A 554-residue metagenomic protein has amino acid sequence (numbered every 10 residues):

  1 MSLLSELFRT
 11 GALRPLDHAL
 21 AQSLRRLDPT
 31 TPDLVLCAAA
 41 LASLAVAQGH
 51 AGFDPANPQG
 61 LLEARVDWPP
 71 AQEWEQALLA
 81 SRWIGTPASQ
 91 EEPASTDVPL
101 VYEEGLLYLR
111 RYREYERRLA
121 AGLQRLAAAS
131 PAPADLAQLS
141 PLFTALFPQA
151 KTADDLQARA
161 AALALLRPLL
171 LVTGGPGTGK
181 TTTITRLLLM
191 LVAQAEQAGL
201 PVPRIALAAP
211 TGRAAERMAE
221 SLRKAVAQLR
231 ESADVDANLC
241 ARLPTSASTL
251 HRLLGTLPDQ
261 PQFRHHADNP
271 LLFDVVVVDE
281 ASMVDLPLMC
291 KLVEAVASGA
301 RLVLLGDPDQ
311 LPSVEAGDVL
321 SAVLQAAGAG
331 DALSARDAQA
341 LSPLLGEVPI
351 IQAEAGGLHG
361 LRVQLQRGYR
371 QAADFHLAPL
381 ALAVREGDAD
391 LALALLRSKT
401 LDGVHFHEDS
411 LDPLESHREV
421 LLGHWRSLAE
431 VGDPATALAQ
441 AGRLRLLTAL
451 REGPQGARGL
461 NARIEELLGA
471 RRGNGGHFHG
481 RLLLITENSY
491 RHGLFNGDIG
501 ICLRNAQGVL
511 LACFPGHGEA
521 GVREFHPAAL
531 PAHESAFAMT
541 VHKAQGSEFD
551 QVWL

Functional and structural regions predicted by a protein language model:
S2-A134, S282: N-terminal accessory nucleic-acid engagement/regulatory domains that precede and modulate ATP-driven motor cores
P58, L119, T211, T249 (+7 more regions): Residue-level signature of catalytic and energy-coupling elements of molecular machines, predominantly ATP/GTP-dependent
L136-A145: Short, conserved phosphate-binding/catalytic loop or strand-edge motifs used in phosphoryl-/nucleotidyl-transfer
Q149-L166: N-terminal pre-P-loop "Q-motif" helix
R159, R167-L395: ASCE P-loop NTPase helicase motor core
L207, L304, L446-T448, L554: Structural beta-sheet core signal
D285, A462-L554: Conserved nucleotide-binding/hydrolysis modules and their immediate coupling elements across P-loop/ASCE NTPase motors
D309-L483, S489-H492: Conserved helicase motor core of P-loop NTPases
